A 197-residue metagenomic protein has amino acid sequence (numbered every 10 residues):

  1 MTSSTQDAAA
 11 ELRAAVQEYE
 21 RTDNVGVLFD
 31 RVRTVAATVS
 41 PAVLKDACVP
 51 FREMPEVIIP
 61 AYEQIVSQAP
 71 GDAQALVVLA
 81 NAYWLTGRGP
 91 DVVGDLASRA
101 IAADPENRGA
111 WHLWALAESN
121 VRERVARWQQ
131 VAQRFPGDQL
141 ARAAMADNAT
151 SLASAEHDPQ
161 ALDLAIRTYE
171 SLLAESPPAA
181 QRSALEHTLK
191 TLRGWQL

Functional and structural regions predicted by a protein language model:
M1-W84, D95, W195: N-terminal alpha-helical interaction modules that lie
E11-E18, R167-L197: Terminal, low-structured helical/coil segments at or just beyond the last alpha-helical repeat
T22-G26, P50-A61, L85-S98, E118-Q130 (+1 more regions): Structural signature of tandem alpha-helical TPR/SEL1-like repeats, specifically the intra-repeat loop/turn
V25-V27, A75, A110, A141 (+1 more regions): TPR alpha-solenoid repeat register
A36, P70, D104-P105, P136 (+1 more regions): Short coil turns that delineate tetratricopeptide repeat
K45-A47, L79, W111-W114, M145 (+2 more regions): Structural register within alpha-helical repeat arrays
V66-S67, S98-A102, Q130-G137, R167 (+1 more regions): Conserved structural position within tetratricopeptide repeats
